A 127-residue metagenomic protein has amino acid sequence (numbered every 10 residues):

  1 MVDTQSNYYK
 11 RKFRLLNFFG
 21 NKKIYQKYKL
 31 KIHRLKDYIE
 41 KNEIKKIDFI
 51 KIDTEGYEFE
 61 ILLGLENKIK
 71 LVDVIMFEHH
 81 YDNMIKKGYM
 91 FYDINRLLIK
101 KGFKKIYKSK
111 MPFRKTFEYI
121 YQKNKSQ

Functional and structural regions predicted by a protein language model:
M1-H33, N42: Glycine-rich adenosyl-binding loop in Rossmann-like folds that engage adenosine-containing cofactors
K36-Q127: Conserved acidic-Pro-Pro-aromatic motif
